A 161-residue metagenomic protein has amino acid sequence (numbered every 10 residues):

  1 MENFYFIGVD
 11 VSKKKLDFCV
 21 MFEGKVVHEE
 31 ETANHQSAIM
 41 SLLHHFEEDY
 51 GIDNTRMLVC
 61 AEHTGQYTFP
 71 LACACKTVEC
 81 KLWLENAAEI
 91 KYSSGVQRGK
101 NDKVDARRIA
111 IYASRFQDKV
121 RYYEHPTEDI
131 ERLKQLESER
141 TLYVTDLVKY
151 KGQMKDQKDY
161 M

Functional and structural regions predicted by a protein language model:
M1-F22, I109: Gly/Thr-rich phosphate-binding beta-strand-loop-beta motif of the actin/hexokinase/Hsp70
D10, F18, V59-E62, N86 (+3 more regions): Short, conserved catalytic/metal-binding motifs centered on acidic residues
K13-M40: Short glycine-rich, Thr/Ser-proximal phosphate-binding strand/loop in the N-terminal lobe of ATP-dependent enzymes
S37-R56: Short, basic/hydrophobic alpha-helical segments
T55-Y67: Short glycine-rich phosphate-binding loop at a beta-alpha junction
K76: Anion (oxyanion) recognition and catalysis
A87-M161: Long, charge-rich intrinsically disordered scaffolds of nucleic-acid metabolism proteins
